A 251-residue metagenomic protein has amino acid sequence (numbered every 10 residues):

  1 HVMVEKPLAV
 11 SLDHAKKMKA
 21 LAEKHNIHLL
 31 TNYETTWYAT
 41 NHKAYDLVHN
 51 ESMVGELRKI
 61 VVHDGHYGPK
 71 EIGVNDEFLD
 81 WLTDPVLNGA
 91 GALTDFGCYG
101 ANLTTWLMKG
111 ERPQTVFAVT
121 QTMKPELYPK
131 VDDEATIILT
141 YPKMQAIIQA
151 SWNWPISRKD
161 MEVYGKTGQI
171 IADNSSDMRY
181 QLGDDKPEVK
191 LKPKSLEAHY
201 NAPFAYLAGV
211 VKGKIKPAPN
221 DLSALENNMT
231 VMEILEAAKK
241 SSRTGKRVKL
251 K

Functional and structural regions predicted by a protein language model:
H1-T36: Beta-strand-loop-alpha-helix segment that lines the small-molecule cofactor/substrate pocket of alpha/beta enzymes
M18, A44, A237-A238: Aromatic/hydrophobic pocket-lining residues that form π-stacking "cages" and hydrophobic walls in ligand
E23-I27, E51-M53, Y128, L139-Y141: Short helix-capping segments at alpha-helix termini
K24, Y206-K251: C-terminal helix-rich "cap/oligomerization" subdomain common to oxidoreductases
T36-L127, G245: Predominantly a Rossmann-like dinucleotide-binding segment in NAD(P)-dependent oxidoreductases
L87-T94, V189-A198: A short glycine-threonine-serine/GTX helix/turn-capping micro-motif
G100-R179, N201, A205-K216: Contiguous beta-strand/loop segments that form the cofactor/metal-binding neighborhood of enzyme cores
